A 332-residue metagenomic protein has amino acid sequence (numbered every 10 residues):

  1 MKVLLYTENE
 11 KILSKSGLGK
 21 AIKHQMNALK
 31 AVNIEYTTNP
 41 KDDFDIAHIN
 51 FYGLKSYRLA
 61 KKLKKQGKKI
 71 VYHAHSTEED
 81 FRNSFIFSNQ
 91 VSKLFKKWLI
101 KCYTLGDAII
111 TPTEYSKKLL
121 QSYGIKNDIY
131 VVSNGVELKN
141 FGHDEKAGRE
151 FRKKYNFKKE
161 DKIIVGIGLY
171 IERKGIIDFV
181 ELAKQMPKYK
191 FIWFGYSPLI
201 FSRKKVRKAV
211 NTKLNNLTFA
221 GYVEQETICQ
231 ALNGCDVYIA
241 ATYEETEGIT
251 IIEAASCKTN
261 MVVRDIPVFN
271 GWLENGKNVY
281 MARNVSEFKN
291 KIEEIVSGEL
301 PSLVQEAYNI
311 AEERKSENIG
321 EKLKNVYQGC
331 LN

Functional and structural regions predicted by a protein language model:
G17, P301-Q328: A charged, aromatic-enriched C-terminal amphipathic alpha-helix characteristic of glycosyltransferases across folds
Q90-I109: Membrane-proximal helix-turn-helix segments that form the acceptor-binding/catalytic region of lipid-linked
V136, I167, K190-K205: Glycosyltransferase donor-sugar binding loop
K158-K174, V180-K184, I192: Conserved donor-binding/catalytic core segment of Leloir-type glycosyltransferases
K204-E226: Nucleotide-activated donor-binding/catalytic signature segment of Leloir-type glycosyltransferases, i.e., the conserved
Y243: Aromatic "clamp/platform" in nucleotide-sugar-dependent glycosyltransferases that forms part of the donor/acceptor
N260-V263: Short hydrophobic beta-strand element within catalytic cores of glycosyltransferases and related nucleotide-activated
N275-S286, E293-E299: Conserved acidic donor-binding segment of nucleotide-sugar-dependent glycosyltransferases
